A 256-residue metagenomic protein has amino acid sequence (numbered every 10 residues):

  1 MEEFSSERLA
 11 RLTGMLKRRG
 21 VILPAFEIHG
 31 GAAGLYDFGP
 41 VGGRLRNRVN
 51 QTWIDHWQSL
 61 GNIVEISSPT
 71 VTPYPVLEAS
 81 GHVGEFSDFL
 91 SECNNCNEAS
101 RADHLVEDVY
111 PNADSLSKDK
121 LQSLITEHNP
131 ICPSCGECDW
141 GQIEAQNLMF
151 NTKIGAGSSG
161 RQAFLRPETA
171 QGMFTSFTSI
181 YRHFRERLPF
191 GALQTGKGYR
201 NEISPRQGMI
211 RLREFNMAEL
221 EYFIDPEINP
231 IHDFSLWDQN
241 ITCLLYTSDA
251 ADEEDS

Functional and structural regions predicted by a protein language model:
E2-R211, F223: Class II aminoacyl-tRNA synthetase-like tRNA-binding/catalytic domains
S204-G208, N229-S235: Short conserved micro-motifs at the rims of enzyme active sites and ligand-binding pockets
E221-P230: A generic structural motif
C243: Conserved catalytic alpha/beta cores of large enzymes that bind or transform nucleotide phosphates and polynucleotides
Y246-S256: Single conserved hydrophobic/aromatic residue that forms the stacking wall/gate of nucleotide- or nucleobase-binding
